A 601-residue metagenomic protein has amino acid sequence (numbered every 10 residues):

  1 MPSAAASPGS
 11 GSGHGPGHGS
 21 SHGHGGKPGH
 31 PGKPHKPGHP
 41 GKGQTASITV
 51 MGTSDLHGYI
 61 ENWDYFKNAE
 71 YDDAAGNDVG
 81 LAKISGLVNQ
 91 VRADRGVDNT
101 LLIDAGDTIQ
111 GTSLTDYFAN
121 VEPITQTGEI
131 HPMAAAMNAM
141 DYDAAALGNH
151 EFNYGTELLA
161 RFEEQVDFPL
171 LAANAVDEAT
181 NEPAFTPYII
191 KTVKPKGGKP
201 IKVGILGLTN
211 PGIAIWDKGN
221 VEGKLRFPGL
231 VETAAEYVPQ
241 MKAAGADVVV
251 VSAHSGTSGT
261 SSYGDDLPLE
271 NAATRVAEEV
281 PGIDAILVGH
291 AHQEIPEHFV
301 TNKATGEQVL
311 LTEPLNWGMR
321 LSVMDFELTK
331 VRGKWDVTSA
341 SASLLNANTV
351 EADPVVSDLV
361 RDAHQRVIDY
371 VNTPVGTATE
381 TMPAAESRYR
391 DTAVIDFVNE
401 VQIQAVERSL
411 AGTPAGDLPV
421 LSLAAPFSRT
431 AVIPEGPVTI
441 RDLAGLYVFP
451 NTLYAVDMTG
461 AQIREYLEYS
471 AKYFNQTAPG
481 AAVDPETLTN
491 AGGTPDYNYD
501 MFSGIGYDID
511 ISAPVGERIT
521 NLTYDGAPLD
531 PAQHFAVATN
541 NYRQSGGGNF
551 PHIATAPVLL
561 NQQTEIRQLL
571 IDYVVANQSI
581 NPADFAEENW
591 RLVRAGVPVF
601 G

Functional and structural regions predicted by a protein language model:
M1-S3: C-terminal segment of classical bacterial N-terminal signal peptides
A6-K42: Ser/Thr/Gly/Pro-rich low-complexity, disordered linker/stalk segments of secreted and cell-surface proteins
H39-A46, V367, V371: Extreme N-terminus of proteins, especially the signal/transit-peptide cleavage junction and the first residues
G41-T349, V394-Q404, T413, V420 (+1 more regions): Acidic, metal/ion-coordinating pockets
Q44-T49, Y59, Y65, D72 (+8 more regions): Feature captures C-terminal
G207-G219, S339-A347, D358-R361, Q365 (+2 more regions): N-terminal accessory/precursor segments of enzymes
A340, P374-E380, A455-D457: Short amphipathic
Y370-A393: Glycine-rich phosphate/diphosphate-binding loops and the adjacent beta-loop-alpha structural elements that coordinate
